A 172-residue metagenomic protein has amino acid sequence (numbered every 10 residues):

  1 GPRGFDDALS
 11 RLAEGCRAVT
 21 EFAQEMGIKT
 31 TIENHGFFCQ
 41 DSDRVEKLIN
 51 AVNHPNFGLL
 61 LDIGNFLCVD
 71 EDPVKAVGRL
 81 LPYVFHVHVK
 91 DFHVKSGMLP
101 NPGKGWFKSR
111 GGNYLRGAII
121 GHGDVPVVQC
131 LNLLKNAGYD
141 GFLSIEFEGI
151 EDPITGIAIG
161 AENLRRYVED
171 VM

Functional and structural regions predicted by a protein language model:
G1-L59, C68, R79: Active-site acidic/histidine proton-transfer and metal-coordination neighborhood in alpha/beta enzyme cores
L12, T30, D62, V87 (+3 more regions): Conserved, mostly hydrophobic/aromatic
A18, L48-A51, L133, N163-Y167: A generic secondary-structure signal
A18-T30, Q129-D140, V171: A structural motif corresponding to the C-terminal end of an alpha-helix and its immediate exit/capping segment
I28, E33-F37, G64-F66, K90-V94 (+1 more regions): Active-site beta-loop-alpha junctions enriched in small/polar residues
D43-E46, N50, L67-Y139, I154 (+1 more regions): Gly/Pro-rich active-site loop or hairpin
P55-N56, D140-F142: Short acidic capping loops at alpha-helix termini that bridge into adjacent secondary structure
P153-M172: C-terminal helical cap(s) of enzyme catalytic domains, especially alpha/beta-barrels
